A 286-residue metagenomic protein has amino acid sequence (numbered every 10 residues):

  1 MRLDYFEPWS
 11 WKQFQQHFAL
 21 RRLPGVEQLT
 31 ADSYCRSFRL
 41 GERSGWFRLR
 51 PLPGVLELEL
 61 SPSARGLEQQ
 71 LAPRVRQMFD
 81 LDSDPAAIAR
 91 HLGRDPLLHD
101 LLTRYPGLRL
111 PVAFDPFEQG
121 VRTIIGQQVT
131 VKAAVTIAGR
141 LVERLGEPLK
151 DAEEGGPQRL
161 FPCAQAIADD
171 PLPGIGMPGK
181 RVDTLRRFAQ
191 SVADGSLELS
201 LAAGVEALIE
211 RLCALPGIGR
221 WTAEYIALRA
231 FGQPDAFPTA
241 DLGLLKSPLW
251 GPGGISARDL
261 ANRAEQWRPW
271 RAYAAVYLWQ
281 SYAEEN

Functional and structural regions predicted by a protein language model:
M1-N286: HhH-family (HhH-GPD) DNA N-glycosylase catalytic core used in base-excision repair
